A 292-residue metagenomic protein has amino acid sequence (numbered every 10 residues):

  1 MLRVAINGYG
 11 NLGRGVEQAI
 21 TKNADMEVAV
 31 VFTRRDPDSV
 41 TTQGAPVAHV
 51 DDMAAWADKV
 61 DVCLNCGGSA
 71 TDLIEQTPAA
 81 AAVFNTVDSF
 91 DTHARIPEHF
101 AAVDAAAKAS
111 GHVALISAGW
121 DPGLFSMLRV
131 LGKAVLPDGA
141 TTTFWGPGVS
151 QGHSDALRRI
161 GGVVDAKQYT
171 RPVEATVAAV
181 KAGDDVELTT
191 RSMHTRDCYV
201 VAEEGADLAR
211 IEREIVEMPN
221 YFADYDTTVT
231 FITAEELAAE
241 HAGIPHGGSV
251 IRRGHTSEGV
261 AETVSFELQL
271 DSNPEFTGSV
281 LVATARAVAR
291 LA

Functional and structural regions predicted by a protein language model:
R3, R14-G15, K22-A54, V149-A285: C-terminal substrate-binding/catalytic lobe of Rossmann-fold NAD(P)-dependent oxidoreductases
Y9: Glycine-rich Rossmann-fold phosphate-binding loop(s) that bind the pyrophosphate of adenine dinucleotide cofactors
M53-V62, A70-S89: Rossmann-fold NAD(P) dinucleotide-binding segment
D88-S89, A114-A118, F144, K167-Q168: General beta-strand structural signal in soluble alpha/beta enzymes
F90-A114: Rossmann-fold NAD(P)-binding glycine/threonine-rich loop
K108-K133, L281: Short alpha-helices
L124-A140, D155-D165, A287: Oxidoreductase and adenylate-handling cofactor-binding alpha/beta cores
